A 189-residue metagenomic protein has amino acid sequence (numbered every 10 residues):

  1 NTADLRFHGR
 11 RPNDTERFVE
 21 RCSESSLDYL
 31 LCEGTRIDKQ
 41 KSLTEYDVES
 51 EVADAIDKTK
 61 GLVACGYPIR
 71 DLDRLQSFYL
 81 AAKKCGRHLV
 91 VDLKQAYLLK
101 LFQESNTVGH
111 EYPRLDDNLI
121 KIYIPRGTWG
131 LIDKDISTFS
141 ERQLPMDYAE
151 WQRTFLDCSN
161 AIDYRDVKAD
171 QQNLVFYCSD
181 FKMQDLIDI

Functional and structural regions predicted by a protein language model:
N1, L5, G9-N13, G34 (+3 more regions): Active-site-proximal loop/helix segment associated with metal-binding centers of metalloenzymes
N1-D73, S77-Y79, K83-K84, H88 (+1 more regions): His/Asp/Glu-rich metal-coordinating catalytic cores of metallo-dependent phosphodiesterases/hydrolases acting on
S23-S26, I56-T59, K83, L115-D117 (+2 more regions): Flexible, charged surface loops at secondary-structure boundaries
Y29-L31, V90, Y123, L174-Y177: Hydrophobic/aromatic beta-strand patches that form the interior of the parallel beta-sheet core in alpha/beta enzyme
L62, H88, L119, Q171-L174: Short, surface-exposed beta-edge/turn micro-motifs
G66-I69, L93-K94, P125, Y177-K182: Structural motif
L72-E141: Extended, H/D-rich, highly charged conserved domains that either
K84, R126-I189: C-terminal regulatory/interaction regions
